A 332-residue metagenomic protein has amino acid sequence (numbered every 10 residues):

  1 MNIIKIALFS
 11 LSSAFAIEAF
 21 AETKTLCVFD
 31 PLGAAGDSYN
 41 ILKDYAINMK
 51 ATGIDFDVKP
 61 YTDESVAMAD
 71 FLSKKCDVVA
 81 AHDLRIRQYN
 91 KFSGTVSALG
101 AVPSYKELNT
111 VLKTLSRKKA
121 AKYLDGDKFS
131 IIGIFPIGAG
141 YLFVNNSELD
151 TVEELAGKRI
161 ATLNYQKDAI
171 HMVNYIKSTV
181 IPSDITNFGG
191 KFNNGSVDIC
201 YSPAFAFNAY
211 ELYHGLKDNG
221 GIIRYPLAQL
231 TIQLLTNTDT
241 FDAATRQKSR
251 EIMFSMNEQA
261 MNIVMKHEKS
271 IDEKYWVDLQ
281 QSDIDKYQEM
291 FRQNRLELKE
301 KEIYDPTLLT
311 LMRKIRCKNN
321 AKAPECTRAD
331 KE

Functional and structural regions predicted by a protein language model:
M1-F9: Sec-dependent signal peptide recognition, specifically the positively charged N-region followed immediately by
E22-T52, S130-N194: Bilobed "Venus flytrap"/periplasmic-binding protein-like clamshell domains and structurally analogous long
T23-G140, F205, H214, I222-L227: Short, glycine-/small- and polar/acidic-enriched structural segments that line small-molecule recognition paths
N48-T52, D70, K74-V78, H82 (+6 more regions): Structured segments of extracytoplasmic/periplasmic soluble domains in secreted or envelope-associated proteins
H82-Y175, P226-K331: Contiguous mixed-secondary-structure segments that line small-molecule binding/active-site clefts of soluble domains
T179-D218, I223-R224, L230: Glycine- and acidic-residue-rich phosphate-binding/metal-coordinating active-site segment common to enzymes that handle
